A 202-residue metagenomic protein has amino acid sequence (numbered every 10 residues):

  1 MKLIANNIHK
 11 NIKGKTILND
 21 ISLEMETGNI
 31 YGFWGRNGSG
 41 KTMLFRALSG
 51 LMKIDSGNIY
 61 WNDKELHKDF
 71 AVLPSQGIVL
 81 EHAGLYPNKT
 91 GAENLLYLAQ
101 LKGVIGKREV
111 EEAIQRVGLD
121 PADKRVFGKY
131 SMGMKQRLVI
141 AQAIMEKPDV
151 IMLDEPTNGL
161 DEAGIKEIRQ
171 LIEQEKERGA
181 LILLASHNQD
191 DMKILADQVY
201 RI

Functional and structural regions predicted by a protein language model:
W34-R36: The feature captures the beta-strand-to-loop junction immediately N-terminal to the Walker
S49: Helix-to-loop junction immediately C-terminal to a conserved catalytic motif
G57-V72: Conserved ABC transporter NBD signature motif
L96, K107-A122: Conserved ABC ATPase "signature" region
I151-E155: Catalytic Walker B motif of ABC-type/P-loop ATPase nucleotide-binding domains
